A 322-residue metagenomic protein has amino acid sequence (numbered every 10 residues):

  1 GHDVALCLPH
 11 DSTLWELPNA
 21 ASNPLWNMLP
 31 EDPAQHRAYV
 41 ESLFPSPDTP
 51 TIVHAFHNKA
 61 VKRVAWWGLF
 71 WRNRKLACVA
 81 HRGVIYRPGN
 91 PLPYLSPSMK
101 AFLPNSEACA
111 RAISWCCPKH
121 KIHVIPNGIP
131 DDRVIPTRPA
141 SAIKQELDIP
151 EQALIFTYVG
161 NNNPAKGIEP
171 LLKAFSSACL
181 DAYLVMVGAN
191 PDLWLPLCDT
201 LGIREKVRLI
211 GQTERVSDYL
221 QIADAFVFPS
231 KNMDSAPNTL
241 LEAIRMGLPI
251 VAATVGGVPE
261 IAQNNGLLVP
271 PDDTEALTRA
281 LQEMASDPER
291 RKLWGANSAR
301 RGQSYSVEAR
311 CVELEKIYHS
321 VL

Functional and structural regions predicted by a protein language model:
G1-Q35, N190-D192: N-terminal strand-loop element at the rim of the active site of nucleotide-sugar-dependent glycosyltransferases
C7-L8, P249-A252: Short hydrophobic beta-strand element within catalytic cores of glycosyltransferases and related nucleotide-activated
H54-V61, R82-G83: Short His-centered aromatic/hydrophobic patch
R72-P104, C116: A conserved, positively charged/aromatic
A108, G128: Carbohydrate-associated surface elements
L154-S177, D192, E275, E313: A conserved mid-protein helix/loop that constitutes part of the nucleotide-sugar donor-binding site
L195-T213: Nucleotide-activated donor-binding/catalytic signature segment of Leloir-type glycosyltransferases, i.e., the conserved
N264-T274, E283-P288, Q303: Conserved acidic donor-binding segment of nucleotide-sugar-dependent glycosyltransferases
